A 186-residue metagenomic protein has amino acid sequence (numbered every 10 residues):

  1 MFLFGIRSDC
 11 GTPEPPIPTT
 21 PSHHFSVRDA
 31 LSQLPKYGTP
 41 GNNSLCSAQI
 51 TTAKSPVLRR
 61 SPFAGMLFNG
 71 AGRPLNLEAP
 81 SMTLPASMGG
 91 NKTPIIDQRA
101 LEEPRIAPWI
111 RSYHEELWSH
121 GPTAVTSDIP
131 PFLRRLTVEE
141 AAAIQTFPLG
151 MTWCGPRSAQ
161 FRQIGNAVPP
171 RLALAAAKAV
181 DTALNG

Functional and structural regions predicted by a protein language model:
M1-G186: S-adenosyl-L-methionine-dependent DNA methyltransferase catalytic core
